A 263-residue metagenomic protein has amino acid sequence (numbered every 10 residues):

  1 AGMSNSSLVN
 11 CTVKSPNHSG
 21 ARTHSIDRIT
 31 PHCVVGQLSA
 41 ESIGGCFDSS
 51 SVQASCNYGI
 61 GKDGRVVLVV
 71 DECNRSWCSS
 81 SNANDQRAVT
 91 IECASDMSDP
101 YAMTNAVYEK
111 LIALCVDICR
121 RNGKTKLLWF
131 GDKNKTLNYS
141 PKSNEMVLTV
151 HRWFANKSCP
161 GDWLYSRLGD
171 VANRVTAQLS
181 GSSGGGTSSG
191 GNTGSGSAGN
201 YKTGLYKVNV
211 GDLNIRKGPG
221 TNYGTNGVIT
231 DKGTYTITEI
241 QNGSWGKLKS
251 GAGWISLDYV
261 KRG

Functional and structural regions predicted by a protein language model:
A1-D85, S143: N-terminal catalytic cores of peptidoglycan-degrading enzymes
A1-T12, H18-T23, M97-S195: Basic/polar, cationic surfaces and motifs that engage anionic cell-wall and phosphate/carboxylate ligands
V35-L38, D96-S98, C119, G123-T125 (+4 more regions): Acidic glycine-/aspartate-rich tracts in secreted/extracellular proteins
G45-C46, D162, R216-D231: Short, polar loop/linker segments at the starts of domains and inter-domain junctions
Q86-M97: Glycine-rich, often proline-containing surface loops adjacent to acidic residues and nearby aromatics that form
G186-N214, V228-D231, Q241, K261-G263: SH3-family beta-barrel domains
G227-K261: SH3/SH3-like beta-barrel superfamily modules
